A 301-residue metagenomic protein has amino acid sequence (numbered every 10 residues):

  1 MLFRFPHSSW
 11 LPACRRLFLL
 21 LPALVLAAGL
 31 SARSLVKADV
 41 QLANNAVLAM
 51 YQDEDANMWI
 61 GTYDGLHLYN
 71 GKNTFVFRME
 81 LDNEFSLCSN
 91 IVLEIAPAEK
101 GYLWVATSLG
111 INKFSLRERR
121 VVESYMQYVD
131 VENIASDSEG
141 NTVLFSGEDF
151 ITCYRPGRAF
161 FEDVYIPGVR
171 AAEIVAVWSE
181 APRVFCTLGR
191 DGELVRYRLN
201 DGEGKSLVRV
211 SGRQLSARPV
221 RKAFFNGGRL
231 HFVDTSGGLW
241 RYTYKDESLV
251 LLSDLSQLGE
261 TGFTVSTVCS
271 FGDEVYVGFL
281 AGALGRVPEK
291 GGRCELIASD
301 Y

Functional and structural regions predicted by a protein language model:
M1-Y301: Carboxylate-rich, polar loop motifs that coordinate divalent cations or form catalytic acidic clusters
